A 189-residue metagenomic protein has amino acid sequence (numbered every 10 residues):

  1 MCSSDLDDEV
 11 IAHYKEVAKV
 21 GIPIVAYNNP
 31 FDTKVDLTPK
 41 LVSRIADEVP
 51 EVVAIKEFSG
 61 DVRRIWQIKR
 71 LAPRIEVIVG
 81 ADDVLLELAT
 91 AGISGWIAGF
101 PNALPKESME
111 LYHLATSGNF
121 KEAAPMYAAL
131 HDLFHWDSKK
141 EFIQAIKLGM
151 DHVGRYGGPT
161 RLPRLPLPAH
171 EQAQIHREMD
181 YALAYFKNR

Functional and structural regions predicted by a protein language model:
M1-S3: Short, small-residue-biased leader/transition segments that mark boundaries at the very start of proteins
D7-K15, T38-V42: Charged helix-capping and loop-helix junction motifs
I11-A26: Alpha-helix-loop-beta-strand connector modules within alpha/beta enzyme cores
V20-I22, D32-K140: Catalytic alpha/beta core domains of metabolic enzymes, predominantly
N29: Conserved C-terminal portion of the radical SAM core fold that forms the substrate/S-adenosylmethionine-binding
A89-G92, H131-R164: Conserved short secondary-structure transition element at the edge of the structured enzyme core that lines
R155-R189: Flexible C-terminal active-site loop/helix
